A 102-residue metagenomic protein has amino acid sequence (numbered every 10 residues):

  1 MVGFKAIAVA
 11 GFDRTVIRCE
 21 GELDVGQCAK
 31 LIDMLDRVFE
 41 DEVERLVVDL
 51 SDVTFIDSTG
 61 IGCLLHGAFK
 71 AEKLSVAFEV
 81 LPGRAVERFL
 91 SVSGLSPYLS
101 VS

Functional and structural regions predicted by a protein language model:
F4-I32: STAS-typified acidic loop motif
E22-Y98: Amphipathic alpha-helical interaction surfaces in cytosolic regulatory modules
S100-S102: Short acidic-hydrophobic, aromatic-tinged amphipathic segments that line or gate anion-handling sites
